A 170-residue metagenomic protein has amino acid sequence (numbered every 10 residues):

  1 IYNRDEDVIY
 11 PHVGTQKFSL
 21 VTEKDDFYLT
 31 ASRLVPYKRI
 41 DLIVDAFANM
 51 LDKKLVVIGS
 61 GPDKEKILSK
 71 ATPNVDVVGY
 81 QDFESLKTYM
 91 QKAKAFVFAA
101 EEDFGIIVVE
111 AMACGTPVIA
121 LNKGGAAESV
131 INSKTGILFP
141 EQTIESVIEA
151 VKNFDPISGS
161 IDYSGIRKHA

Functional and structural regions predicted by a protein language model:
I1-S19: Donor nucleotide-sugar binding/catalytic pocket of nucleotide-sugar-dependent glycosyltransferases
V13, V21-K38, V44-A48, L55-I58: Conserved donor-binding/catalytic core segment of Leloir-type glycosyltransferases
E65, A127-N153: Change "using UDP/GDP/dTDP sugars" to "using nucleotide sugars
E65-K87: Nucleotide-activated donor-binding/catalytic signature segment of Leloir-type glycosyltransferases, i.e., the conserved
K87, V109-A113, A127-E128, K134: Short alpha-helical segment that forms part of, or immediately flanks, the ligand-binding pocket in carbohydrate-active
Q91-D103, T116: Acidic donor-binding loop of glycosyltransferase active sites
P117-L121, V130: Short hydrophobic beta-strand element within catalytic cores of glycosyltransferases and related nucleotide-activated
S160-A170: A short, well-ordered alpha-helix in the C-terminal region of glycosyltransferases
